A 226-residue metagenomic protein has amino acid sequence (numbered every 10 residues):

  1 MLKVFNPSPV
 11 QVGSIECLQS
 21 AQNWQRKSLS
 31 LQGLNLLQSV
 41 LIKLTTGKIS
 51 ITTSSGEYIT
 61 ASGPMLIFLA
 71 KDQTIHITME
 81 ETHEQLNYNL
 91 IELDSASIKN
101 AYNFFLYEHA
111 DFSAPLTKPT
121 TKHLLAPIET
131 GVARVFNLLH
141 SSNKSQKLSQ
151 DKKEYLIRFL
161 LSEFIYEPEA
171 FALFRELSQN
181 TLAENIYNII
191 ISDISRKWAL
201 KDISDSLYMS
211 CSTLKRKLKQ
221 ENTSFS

Functional and structural regions predicted by a protein language model:
M1-S14: A short, N-terminal "cap"/entry segment at the start of jelly-roll beta-barrel domains of the cupin/DSBH fold
I15-K118: N-terminal regulatory/effector-sensing and dimerization cores that precede helix-turn-helix DNA-binding domains
Y88-E92, A110-L116, R134-S141, Y208 (+1 more regions): A general structural signal for short secondary-structure boundary/capping elements
P119-P127, K144-K153, S162-D202, S206-L207 (+1 more regions): Short, Lys/Arg-enriched, Trp-marked, Pro/Gly-tolerant hinge/linker segments that flank
R134, L138, L160-S162, N185: Intrinsically disordered, low-complexity regions enriched in acidic/Ser/Thr/Pro/Gln residues
S212: Key DNA-contact positions within bacterial/archaeal DNA-binding proteins
